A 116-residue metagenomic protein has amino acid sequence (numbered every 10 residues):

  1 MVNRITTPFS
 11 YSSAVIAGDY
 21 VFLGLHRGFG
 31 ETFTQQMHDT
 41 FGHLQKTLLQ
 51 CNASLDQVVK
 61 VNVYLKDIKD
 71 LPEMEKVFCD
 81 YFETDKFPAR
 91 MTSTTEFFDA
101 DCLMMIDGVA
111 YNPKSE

Functional and structural regions predicted by a protein language model:
M1-V59, L65-E116: N-terminal presequence-like segments and the immediate start of the first folded domain
